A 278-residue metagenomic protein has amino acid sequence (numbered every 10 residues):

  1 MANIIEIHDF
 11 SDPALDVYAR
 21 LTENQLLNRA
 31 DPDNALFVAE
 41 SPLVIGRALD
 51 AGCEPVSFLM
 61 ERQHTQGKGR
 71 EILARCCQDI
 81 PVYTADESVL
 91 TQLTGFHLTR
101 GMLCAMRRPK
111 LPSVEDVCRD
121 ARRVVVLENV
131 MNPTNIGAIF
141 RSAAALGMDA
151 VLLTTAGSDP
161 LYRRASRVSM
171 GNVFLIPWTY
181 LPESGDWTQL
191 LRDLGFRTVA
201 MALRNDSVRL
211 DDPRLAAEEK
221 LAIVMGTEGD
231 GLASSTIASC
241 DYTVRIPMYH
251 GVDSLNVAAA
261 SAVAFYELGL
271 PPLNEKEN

Functional and structural regions predicted by a protein language model:
M1-E71, G157-S158: Boundary-proximal intrinsically disordered activation/regulatory segments immediately upstream of a helical core
I5, P109-D206: RNA substrate-binding interface of SAM-dependent RNA methyltransferases
G67-D79, T236: Short, aromatic/basic amphipathic alpha-helical patches
C76-G95, T179: A glycine-rich helix N-cap at a beta->alpha junction
M102-C104, S142-L146, G157-V173, S234-N278: Structured adenosyl-cofactor binding patch, chiefly the S-adenosyl-L-methionine
V199-V252: Active-site/ligand-binding-proximal alpha/beta "capping" segment
